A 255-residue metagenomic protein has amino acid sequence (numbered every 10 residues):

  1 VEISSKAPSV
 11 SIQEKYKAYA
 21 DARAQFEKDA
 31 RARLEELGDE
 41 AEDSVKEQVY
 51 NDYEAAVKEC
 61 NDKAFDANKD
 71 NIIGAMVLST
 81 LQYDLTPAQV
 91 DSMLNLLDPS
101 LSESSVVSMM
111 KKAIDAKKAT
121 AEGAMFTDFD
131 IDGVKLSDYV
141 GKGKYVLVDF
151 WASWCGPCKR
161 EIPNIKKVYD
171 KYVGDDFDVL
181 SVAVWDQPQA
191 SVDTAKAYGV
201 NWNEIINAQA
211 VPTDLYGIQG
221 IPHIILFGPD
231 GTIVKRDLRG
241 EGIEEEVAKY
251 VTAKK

Functional and structural regions predicted by a protein language model:
V1-K6, Q13, N51-G123: N-terminal targeting signals for export/organelle localization
V1-V57: A non-transmembrane, solvent-exposed segment enriched in polar/low-complexity residues
S108-D138, T252-A253: N-terminal "domain-start" segment that seeds a small globular fold
L136-G156, I165: Short active-site neighborhood of thiol/selenol oxidoreductases, capturing the structured segment around
K159-Y198, N207-L215, E245: Structural microenvironment flanking redox-active thiols in thiol-disulfide oxidoreductases
K196-V200, N207-T252: Thiol/disulfide oxidoreductase modules built on the thioredoxin-like
